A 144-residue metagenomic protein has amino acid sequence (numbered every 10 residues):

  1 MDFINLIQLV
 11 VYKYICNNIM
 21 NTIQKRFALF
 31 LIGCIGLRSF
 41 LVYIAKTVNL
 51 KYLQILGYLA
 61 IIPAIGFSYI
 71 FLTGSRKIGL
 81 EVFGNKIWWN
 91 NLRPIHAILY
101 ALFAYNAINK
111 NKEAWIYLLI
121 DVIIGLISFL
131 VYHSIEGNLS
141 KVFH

Functional and structural regions predicted by a protein language model:
M1-I19: N-terminal amphipathic/basic-hydrophobic helices that include classical n-h-c signal peptides and signal-anchor
I23-L29, G84-L92: Short, amphipathic, aromatic/basic-enriched membrane-interface segments that mark the entry/exit of transmembrane
F30-Y58: Membrane-helix boundary elements
G57-S68: Generic alpha-helical transmembrane segments
L72-W88: Membrane-helix interface/capping segments
W88-N106: Hydrophobic alpha-helical membrane segments
I108-L130: Short, compact, well-ordered microdomains
H133-H144: Juxtamembrane boundary at the C-terminal end of a transmembrane helix
